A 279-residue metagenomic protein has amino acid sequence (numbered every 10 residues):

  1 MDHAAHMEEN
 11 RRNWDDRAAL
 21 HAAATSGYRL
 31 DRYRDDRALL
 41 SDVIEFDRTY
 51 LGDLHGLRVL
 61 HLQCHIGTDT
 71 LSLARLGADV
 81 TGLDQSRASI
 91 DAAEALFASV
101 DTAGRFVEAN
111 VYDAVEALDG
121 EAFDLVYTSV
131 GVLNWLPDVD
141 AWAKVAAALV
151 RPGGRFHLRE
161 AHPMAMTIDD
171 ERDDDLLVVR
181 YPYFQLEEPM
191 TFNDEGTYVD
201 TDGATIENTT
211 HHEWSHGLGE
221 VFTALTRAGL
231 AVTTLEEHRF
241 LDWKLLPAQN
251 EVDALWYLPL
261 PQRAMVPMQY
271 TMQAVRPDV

Functional and structural regions predicted by a protein language model:
M1-D31: N-terminal, positively charged/glycine-rich alpha-helical extensions of SAM-dependent methyltransferases
G27-L57: Conserved alpha-helix/loop element of class I SAM-dependent methyltransferases that forms part of the SAM/SAH-binding
L57-V115: Class I SAM-dependent methyltransferase SAM/SAH-binding core
E116-V126: A short acidic, Gly/Pro-enriched loop at the edge of an enzyme's catalytic core that lines a small-molecule cofactor
D124-D140: A short SAM/SAH-binding and catalytic strip from SAM-dependent methyltransferases
D140-R155: A short glycine-rich, Lys/Arg-flanked "PGG" loop and its adjoining helix->strand segment in the class I
R155-V199: Conserved class I S-adenosyl-L-methionine
H212-L235: Short alpha-helix
